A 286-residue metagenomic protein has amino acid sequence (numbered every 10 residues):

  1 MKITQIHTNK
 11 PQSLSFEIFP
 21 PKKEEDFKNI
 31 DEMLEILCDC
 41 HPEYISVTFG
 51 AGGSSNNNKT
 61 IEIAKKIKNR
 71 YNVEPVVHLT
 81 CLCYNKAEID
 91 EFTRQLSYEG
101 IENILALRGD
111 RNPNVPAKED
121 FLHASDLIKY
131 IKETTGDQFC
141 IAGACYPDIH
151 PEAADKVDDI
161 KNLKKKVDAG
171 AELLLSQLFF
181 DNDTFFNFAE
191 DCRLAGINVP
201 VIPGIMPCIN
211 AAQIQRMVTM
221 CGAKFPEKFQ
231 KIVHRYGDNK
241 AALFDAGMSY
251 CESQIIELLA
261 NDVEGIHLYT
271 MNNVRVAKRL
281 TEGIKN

Functional and structural regions predicted by a protein language model:
M1-F16, K23, K132, Q230 (+1 more regions): N-terminal amphipathic alpha-helix/helix-capping segment at the start of soluble metabolic enzymes
M1-T4, F27-E35, C40, G52-V73: Glycine-rich, positively charged N-terminal anion/phosphate-binding segment
S13-N29, P75-A87, C140-D158, R235-S249: Active-site mouth loops of central-metabolism enzymes
E17, I45, L96, K166 (+3 more regions): Conserved, mostly hydrophobic/aromatic
I18-P21, T48-G52, H78-Y84, G109-R111 (+5 more regions): Active-site beta-loop-alpha junctions enriched in small/polar residues
P21, P42-I63, G109-E119, E172-N187 (+1 more regions): Glycine-rich, proline-tolerant flexible connector loops at the mouths of alpha/beta enzymes
C81-Q95, K118-H123: Glycine-rich anion/phosphate-binding loops
E119, H123-Y146, L194-M248, S253 (+1 more regions): Active-site pocket-lining/capping segments in soluble small-molecule metabolic enzymes
